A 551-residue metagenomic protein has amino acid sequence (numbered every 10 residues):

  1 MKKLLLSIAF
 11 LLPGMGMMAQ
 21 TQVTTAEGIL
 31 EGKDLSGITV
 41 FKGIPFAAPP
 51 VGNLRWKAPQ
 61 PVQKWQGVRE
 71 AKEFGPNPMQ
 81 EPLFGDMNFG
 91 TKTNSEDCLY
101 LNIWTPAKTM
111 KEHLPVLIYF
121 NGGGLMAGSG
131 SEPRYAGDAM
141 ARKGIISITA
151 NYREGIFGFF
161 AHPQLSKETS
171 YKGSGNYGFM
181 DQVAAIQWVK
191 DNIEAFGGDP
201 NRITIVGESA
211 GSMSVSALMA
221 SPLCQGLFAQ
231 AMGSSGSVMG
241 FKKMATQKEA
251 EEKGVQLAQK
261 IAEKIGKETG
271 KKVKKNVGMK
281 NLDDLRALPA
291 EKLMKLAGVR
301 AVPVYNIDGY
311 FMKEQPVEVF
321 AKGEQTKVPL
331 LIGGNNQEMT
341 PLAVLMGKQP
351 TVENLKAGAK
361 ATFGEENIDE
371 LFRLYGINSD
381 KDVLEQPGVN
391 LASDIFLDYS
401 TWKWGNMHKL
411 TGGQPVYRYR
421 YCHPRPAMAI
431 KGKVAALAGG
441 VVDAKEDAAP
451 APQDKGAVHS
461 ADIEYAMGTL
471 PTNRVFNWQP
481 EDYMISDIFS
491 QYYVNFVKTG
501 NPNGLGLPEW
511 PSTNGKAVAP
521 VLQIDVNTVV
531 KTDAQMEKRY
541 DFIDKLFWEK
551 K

Functional and structural regions predicted by a protein language model:
M1-T21: Bacterial Sec-dependent N-terminal signal peptides
Q20-N176, P200, L470, F476-F489 (+4 more regions): Non-catalytic accessory segments of hydrolases
M87, Q187, D191, A217 (+4 more regions): Substrate-access "cap/lid" subdomains that shape and gate the entrance to catalytic or ligand-binding pockets
C98, Y171-E194, E249-L257: Alpha/beta-hydrolase active-site loop
L125, G207-A217, M339: Glycine-rich nucleophile elbow surrounding the catalytic serine of serine-hydrolase chemistry
N151, V206, S221, M232-S235 (+2 more regions): Alpha/beta-hydrolase-fold catalytic nucleophile elbow
F196-E208: Alpha/beta-hydrolase fold nucleophile elbow
Y399-W402, N406-K551: Mobile gating loops/cap/lid regions near enzyme active sites that modulate substrate access
